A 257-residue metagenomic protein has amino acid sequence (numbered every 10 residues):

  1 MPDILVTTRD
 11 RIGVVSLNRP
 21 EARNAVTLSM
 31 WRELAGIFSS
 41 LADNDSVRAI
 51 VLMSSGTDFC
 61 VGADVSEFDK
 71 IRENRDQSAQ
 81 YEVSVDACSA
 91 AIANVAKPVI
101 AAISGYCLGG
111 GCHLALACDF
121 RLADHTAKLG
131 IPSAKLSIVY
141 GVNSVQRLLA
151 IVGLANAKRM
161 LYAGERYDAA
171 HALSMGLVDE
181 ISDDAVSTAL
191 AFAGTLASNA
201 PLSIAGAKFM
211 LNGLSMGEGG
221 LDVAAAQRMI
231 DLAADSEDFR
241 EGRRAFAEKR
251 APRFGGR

Functional and structural regions predicted by a protein language model:
M1-P2, R244-R257: Terminal low-complexity tails and localization/encapsulation signals of metabolic enzymes
M1-S55, A90: Conserved CoA-thioester-binding segment of acyl-CoA-metabolizing enzymes
V15, R19, L34, L52 (+4 more regions): Terminal peptide-recognition signature
S46, S54-A91, S137, E218: Glycine- (often His-adjacent) and acidic-residue-rich active-site loop that binds/positions the CoA thioester
G62, E82, D86, G109 (+3 more regions): Glycine-rich phosphate-binding loop at the start of an alpha helix
C88-N94, A102, L108-L161, S174-M175 (+1 more regions): CoA-thioester-processing core
L122-A127, V178-A224, D231-E237, R253-R257: C-terminal long alpha-helix characteristic of the crotonase
G164-H171: Acidic, divalent-metal-coordinating active-site segment for phosphoryl/phosphodiester hydrolysis, typified by short
